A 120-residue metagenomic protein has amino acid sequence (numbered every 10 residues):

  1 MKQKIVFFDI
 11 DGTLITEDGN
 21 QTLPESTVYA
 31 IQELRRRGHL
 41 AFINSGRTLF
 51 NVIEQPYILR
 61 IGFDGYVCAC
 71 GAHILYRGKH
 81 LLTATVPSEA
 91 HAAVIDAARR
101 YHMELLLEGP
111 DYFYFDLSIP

Functional and structural regions predicted by a protein language model:
M1-K2, R37: Short loop/turn elements that form and flank the Walker-type P-loop nucleotide-binding site in RecA-like NTPase cores
K2-K4, G62-F63: Short loop/turn microsegments at loop-to-beta-strand junctions
K4-N20: Asp-based phosphoryl-transfer active-site loop
E25-P120: Active-site phosphate-binding/coordination module
